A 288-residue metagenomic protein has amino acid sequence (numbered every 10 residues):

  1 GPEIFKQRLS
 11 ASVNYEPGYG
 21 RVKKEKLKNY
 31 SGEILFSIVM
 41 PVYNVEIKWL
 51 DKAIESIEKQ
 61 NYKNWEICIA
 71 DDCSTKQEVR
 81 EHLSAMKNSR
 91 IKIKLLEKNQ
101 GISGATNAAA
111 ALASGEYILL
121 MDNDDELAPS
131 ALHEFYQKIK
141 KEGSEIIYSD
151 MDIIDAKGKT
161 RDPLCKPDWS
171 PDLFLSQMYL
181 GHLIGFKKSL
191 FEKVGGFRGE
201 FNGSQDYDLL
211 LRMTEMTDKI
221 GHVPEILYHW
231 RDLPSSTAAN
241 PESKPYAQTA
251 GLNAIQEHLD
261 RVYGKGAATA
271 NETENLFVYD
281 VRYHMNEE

Functional and structural regions predicted by a protein language model:
G1-E58, G266-E288: N-proximal low-complexity "stem/linker" segments adjacent to membrane-targeting elements
I57, D72-S74, Q100, A109 (+1 more regions): Conserved short acidic donor-positioning loop in nucleotide-sugar-dependent glycosyltransferases
E58-L95: Acidic donor-binding segment of Leloir-type glycosyltransferases
L96-A113: Glycine-rich, basic loop-to-helix element that forms the pyrophosphate-binding segment of sugar-nucleotide handling
I118: Short aromatic/hydrophobic "clamp" motif used to bind/position activated sugar donors
E126, S130-R161, L233: Conserved donor NDP-sugar-binding/catalytic core segment of glycosyltransferases
A156-Y179: Short, flexible, basic/aromatic active-site loop/helix in glycosyltransferases
P171-Q256: Conserved nucleotide-sugar donor-binding catalytic segment
